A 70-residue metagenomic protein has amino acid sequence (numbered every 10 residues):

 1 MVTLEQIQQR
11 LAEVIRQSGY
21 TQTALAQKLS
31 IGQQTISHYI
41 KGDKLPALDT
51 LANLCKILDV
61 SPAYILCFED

Functional and structural regions predicted by a protein language model:
M1-V2, L66-D70: Short, charged recognition helix plus adjacent turn of helix-turn-helix-like nucleic-acid-binding domains
M1-Y20: A short, Lys/Arg-rich alpha-helix, primarily the initiator
E13, H38, C67: DNA-binding alpha-helical recognition surfaces that contact promoter or target DNA
R16, Q27, K56: Alpha-helical residues within the helix-turn-helix
G19-H38: Short alpha-helical DNA-recognition segment
D49-Y64: DNA major-groove recognition helix of helix-turn-helix/homeodomain DNA-binding modules
